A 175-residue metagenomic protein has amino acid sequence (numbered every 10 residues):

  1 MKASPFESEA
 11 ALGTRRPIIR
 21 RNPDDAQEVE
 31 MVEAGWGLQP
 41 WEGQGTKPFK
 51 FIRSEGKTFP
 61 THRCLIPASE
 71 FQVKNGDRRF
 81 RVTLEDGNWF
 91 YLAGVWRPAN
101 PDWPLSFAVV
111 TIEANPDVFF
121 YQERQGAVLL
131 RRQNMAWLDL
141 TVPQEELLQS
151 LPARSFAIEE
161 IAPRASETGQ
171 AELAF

Functional and structural regions predicted by a protein language model:
M1-F175: Short linear sequence motif anchored by a di-proline
